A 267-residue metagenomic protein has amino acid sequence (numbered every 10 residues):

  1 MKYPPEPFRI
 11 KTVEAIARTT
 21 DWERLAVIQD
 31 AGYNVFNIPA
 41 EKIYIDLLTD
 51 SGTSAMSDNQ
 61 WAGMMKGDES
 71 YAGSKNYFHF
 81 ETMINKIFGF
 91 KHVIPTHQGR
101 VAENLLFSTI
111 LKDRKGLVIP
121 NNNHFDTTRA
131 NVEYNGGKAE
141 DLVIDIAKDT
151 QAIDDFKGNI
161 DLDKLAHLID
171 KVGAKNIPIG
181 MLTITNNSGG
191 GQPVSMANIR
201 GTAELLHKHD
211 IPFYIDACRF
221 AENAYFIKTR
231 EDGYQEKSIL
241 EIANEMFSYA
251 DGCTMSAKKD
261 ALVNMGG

Functional and structural regions predicted by a protein language model:
K2-Y33, N37-P39, I43-M56, Q60 (+2 more regions): Conserved PLP-enzyme active-site core in the AAT-like
G63-M65: Short, contiguous pre-domain boundary segments
